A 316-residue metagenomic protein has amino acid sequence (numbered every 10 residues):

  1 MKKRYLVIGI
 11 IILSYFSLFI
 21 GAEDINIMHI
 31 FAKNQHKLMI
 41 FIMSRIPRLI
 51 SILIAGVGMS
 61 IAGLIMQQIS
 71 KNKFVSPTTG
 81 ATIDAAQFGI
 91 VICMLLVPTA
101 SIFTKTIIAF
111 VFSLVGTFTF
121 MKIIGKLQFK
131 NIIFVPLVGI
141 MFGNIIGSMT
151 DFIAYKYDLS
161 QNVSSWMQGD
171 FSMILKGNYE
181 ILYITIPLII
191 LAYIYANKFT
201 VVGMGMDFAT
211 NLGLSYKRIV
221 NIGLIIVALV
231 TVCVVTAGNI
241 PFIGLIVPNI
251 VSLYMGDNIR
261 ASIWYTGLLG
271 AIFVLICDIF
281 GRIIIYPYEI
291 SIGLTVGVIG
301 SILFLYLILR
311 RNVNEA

Functional and structural regions predicted by a protein language model:
M1-A316: Alpha-helical transmembrane segments in inner-membrane proteins
